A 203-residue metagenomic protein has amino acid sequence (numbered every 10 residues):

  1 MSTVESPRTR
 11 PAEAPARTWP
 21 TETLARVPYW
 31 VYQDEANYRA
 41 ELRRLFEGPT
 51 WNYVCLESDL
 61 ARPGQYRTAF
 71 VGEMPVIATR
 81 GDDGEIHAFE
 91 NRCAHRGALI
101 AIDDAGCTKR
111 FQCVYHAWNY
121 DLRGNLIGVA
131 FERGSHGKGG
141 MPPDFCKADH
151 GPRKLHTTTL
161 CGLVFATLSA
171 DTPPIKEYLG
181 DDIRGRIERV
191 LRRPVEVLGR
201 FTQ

Functional and structural regions predicted by a protein language model:
M1-E85, N119-Q203: Rieske [2Fe-2S] iron-sulfur-binding subdomain
Q65-V114: Glycine-rich active-site/cofactor-binding loop and its immediate structural neighborhood
